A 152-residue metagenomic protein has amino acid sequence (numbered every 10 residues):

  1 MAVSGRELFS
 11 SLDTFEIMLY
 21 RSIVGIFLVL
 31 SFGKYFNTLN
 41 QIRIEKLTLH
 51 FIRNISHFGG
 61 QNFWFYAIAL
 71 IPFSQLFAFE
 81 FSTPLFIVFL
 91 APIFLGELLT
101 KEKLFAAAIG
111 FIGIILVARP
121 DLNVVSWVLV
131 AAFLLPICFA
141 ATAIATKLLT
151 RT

Functional and structural regions predicted by a protein language model:
V3, L30, N54-N62, P84-F89 (+3 more regions): Hydrophobic/small/kink-forming positions within alpha-helical transmembrane segments of polytopic membrane proteins
V3-E7, T14, I26-V29, V124-T152: Transmembrane alpha-helical segments that form core, pore/gating elements of small-molecule transporters/exporters
S10-E16, F63-E80, R151-T152: Structural motif at transmembrane-helix junctions in multi-pass transporters
I23-F27, F111: Small-residue-rich packing faces within the transmembrane alpha-helices of Major Facilitator Superfamily
I26-I52, K101, V124, T152: Membrane-interface interhelical linkers
F36-S74, L116: Specific transmembrane alpha-helical segments of multi-pass solute transporters/efflux pumps, especially DMT/EamA
Y66, T83-F105: C-terminal transmembrane-helix exit sites in multi-pass transporters
E102-A118: Hydrophobic transmembrane alpha-helices of multi-pass small-molecule transport proteins
